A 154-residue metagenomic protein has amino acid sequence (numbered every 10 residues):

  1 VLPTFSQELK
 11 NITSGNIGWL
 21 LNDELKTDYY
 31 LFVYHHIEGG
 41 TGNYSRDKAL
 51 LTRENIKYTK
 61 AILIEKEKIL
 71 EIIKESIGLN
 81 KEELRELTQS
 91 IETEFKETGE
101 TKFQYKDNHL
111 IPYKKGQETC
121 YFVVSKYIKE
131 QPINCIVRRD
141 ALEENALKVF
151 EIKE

Functional and structural regions predicted by a protein language model:
V1-E154: Nucleic-acid endonuclease domains
